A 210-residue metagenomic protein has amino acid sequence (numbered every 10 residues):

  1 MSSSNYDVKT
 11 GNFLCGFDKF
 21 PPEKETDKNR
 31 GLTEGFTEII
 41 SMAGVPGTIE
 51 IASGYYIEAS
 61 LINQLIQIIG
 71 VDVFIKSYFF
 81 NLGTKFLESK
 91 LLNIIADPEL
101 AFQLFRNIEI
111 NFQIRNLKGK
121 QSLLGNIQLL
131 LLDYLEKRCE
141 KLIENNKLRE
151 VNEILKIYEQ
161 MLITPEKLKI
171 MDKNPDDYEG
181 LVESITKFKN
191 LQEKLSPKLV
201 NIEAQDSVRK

Functional and structural regions predicted by a protein language model:
M1-N5: Short alpha-helix carrying the canonical HExxH Zn2+-binding catalytic motif
Y6, T10-I69: Post-HExxH zinc-binding segment in Zn-dependent metallohydrolases
A52-S207: Pan-zinc metallopeptidase signature
